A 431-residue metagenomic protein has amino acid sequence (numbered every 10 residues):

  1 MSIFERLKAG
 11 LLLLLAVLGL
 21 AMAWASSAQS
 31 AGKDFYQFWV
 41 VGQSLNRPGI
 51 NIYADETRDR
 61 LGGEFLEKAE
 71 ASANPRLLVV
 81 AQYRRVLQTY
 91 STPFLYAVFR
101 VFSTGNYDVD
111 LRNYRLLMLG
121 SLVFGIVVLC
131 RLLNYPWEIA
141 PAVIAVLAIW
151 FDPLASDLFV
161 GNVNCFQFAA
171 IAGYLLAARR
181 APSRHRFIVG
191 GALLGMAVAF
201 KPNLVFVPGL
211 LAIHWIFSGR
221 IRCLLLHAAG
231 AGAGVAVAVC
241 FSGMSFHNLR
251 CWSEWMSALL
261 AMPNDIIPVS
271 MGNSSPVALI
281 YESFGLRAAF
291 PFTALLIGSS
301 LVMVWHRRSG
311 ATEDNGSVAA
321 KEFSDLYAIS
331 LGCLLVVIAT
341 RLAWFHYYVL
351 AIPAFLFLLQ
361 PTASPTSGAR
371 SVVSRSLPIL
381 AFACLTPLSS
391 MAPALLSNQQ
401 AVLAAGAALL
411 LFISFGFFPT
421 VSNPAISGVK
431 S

Functional and structural regions predicted by a protein language model:
S2-V189, H214-Y348: Primarily membrane-embedded glycan-assembly and transfer machineries that use lipid-linked glycans
I171-L176, N203, L260, A354-P361 (+1 more regions): Alpha-helical transmembrane segments and their membrane-interface exit regions
A199-K201: A general lysine-centric signal
N203-H214, V349-A351: Transmembrane-embedded, aromatic-rich helix segments that form part of the hydrophobic channel/pocket engaging
M303-W305, V349-S364: Alpha-helical transmembrane segments in multipass membrane proteins, preferentially the mid-helix core
S330, L334, F345, V349-F357 (+1 more regions): Short amphipathic alpha-helical segments
F357-S431: Aromatic-enriched
